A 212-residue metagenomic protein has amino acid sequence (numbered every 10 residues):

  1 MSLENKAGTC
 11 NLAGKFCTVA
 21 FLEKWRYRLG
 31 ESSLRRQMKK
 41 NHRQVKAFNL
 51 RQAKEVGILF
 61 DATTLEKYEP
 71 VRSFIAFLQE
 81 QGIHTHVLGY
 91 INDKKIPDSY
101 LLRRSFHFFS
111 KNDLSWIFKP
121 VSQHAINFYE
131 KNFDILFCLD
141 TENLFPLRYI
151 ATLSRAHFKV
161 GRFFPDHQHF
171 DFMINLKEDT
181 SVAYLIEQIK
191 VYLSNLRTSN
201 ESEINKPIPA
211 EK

Functional and structural regions predicted by a protein language model:
M1-T18, K212: N-terminal amphipathic/basic-hydrophobic helices that include classical n-h-c signal peptides and signal-anchor
G14-L34: Helix-enriched interaction subdomains in cytosolic or periplasmic regions, typified by TIR/SEFIR signaling/NADase cores
C17, Q168-K212: Active-site-proximal region of nucleotide-activated glycan assembly enzymes, centered on histidine/acidic-rich loops
Q44-K46, L50-T63: Nucleotide-activated donor-dependent transferases that construct or modify glycoconjugates
E55, I83-H86, F158: Residues at the starts of beta-strands that form the adenosine-phosphate
T64-Q81: Histidine-anchored nucleotide/phosphate-binding helix
Q79-Y129: Conserved nucleotide-cofactor-binding alpha/beta core module
D113-K177: Active-site and donor-binding regions of nucleotide-sugar-utilizing enzymes
